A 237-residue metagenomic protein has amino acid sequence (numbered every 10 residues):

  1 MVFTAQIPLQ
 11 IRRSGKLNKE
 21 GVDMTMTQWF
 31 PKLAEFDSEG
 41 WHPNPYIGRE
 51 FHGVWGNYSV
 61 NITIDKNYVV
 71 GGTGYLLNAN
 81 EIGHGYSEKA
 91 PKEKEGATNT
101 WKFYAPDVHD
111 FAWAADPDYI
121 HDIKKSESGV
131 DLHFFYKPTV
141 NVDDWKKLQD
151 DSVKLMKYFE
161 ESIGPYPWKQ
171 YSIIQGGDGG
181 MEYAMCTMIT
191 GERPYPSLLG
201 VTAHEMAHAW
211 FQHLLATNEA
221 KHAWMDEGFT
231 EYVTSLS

Functional and structural regions predicted by a protein language model:
F3-Y58: Glycine/proline-rich low-complexity spacer/linker segments in large multi-domain proteins
T4, P8, N67, L236: Phosphate/oxyanion-binding loops and surfaces in catalytic or ligand/nucleic-acid-binding neighborhoods
Q6, K157-G164, F211, L215 (+1 more regions): Sec-exported extracytoplasmic/periplasmic mature domains
Q10-L17, G71-G74, W113-D116, Y183-T187 (+3 more regions): Short, solvent-exposed loop/turn and secondary-structure capping segments
K32-G40, G48-A203, E231-Y232: Hydrophobic helix-coil surface modules that form long, contiguous segments used for peptide/substrate interaction
M188-S237: Zinc-dependent metallopeptidase catalytic helix centered on the HExxH motif and its immediate flanking segment
